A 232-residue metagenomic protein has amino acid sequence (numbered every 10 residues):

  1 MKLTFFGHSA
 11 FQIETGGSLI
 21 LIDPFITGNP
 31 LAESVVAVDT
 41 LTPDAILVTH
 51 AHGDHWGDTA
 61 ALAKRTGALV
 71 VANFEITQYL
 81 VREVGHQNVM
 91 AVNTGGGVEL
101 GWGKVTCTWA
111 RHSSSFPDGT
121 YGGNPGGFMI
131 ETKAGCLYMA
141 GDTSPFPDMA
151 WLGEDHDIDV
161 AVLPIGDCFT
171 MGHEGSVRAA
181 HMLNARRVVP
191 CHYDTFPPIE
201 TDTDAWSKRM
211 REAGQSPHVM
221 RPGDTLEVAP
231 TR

Functional and structural regions predicted by a protein language model:
M1-K2, K64-L69, G135-L137: Short active-site oxyanion
M1-L19, F25-V36, E99, K104-T106 (+3 more regions): Zn-dependent metallo-beta-lactamase
Q12-H52, G57-K64, S113-Y121, T143-D155: Pre-active-site segment of Zn-dependent metallo-hydrolases
L21-D23, P43-A51, V71-F74, Y138-T143 (+3 more regions): Active-site neighborhood of phospho(di)ester-bond hydrolases with catalytic His/Asp-centered motifs
N29, G53-G57, T77-L80, G96-E99 (+5 more regions): Active-site environment of divalent metal-dependent phosphoester hydrolases
S34-S114: Active-site HxH/HxHxD metal-binding segment of metal-dependent hydrolases
L69, V81-G96, V177, H181-R232: Binuclear metal-ion centers of metallo-dependent hydrolases, dominated by the metallo-beta-lactamase
S115-M182: Active-site-proximal loop/helix segments of hydrolase catalytic cores
